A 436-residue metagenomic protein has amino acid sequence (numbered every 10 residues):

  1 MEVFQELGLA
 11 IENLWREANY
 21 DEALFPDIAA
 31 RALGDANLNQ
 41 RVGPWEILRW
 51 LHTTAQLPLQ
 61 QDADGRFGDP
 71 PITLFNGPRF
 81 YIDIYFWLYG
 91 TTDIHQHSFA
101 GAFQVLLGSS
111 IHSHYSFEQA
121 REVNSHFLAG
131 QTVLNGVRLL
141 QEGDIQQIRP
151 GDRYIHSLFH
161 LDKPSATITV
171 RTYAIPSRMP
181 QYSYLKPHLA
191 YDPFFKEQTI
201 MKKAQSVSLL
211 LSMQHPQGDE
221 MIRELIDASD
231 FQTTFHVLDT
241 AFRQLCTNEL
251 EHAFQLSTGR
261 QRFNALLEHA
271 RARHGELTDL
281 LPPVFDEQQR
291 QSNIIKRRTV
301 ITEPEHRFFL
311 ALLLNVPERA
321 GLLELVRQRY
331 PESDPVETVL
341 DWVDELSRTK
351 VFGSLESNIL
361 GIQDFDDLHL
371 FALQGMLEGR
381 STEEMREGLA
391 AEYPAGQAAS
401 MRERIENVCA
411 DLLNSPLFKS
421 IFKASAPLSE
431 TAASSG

Functional and structural regions predicted by a protein language model:
N13-Q56: Low-complexity, highly charged intrinsically disordered N-terminal segments that act as targeting/localization
G68-L88: A short glycine-rich, His/Asp/Glu-containing loop-to-beta-strand
I82-Q96, R149-G151: Conserved short histidine dyad/triad with adjacent acidic residue
S98-E118: Glycine- and acidic-residue-biased ligand/ion/polar-headgroup-sensing regions
A102-Q104, H156-S157, D162-R178: A short hydrophobic beta-strand segment most commonly corresponding to one strand of the jelly-roll/cupin
Q104, E118-P150: Short acidic-glycine-tyrosine-enriched beta hairpin
I168-E224: Charged, amphipathic alpha-helical linkers/stalks
T338-G436: Charge-dense, extended regions
